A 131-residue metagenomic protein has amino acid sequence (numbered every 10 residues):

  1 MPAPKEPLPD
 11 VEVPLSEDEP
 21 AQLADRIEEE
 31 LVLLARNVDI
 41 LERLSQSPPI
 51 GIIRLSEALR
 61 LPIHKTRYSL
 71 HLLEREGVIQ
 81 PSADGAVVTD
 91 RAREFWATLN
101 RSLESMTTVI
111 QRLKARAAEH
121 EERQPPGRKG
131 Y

Functional and structural regions predicted by a protein language model:
M1-L34, E76: N-terminal leader segment of winged-helix/HTH proteins
L8-Q22, T98-Y131: Amphipathic alpha-helical dimerization/coiled-coil segments that flank or bridge DNA-binding/regulatory modules
V11-E12, D25-E28, N37-V38, S45 (+1 more regions): Short, flexible segments with low predicted structural confidence
Q22-N37, G51, P81-E104: Short, cationic-aromatic polyanion-contact patches
V32-P49, E57: Short amphipathic alpha-helical interface segments
E42, I52-I53, H71, D84: Residues within the helices of the helix-turn-helix
P49, G77-V78: Short hinge/loop at the helix->beta-strand junction immediately C-terminal to the helix-turn-helix recognition helix
R60-R75: Short amphipathic alpha-helical interaction segments
